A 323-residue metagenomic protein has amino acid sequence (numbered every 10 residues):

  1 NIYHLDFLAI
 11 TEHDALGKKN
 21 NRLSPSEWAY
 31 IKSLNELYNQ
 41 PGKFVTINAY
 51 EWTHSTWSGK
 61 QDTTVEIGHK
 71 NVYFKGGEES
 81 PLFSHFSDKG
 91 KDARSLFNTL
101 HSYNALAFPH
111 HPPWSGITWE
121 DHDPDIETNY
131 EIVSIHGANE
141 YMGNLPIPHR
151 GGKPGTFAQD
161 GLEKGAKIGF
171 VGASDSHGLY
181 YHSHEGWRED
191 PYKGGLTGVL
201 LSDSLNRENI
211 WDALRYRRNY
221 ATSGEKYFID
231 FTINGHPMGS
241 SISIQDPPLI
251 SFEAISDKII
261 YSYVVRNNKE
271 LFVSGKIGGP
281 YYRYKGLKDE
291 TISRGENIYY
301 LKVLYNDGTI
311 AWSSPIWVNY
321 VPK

Functional and structural regions predicted by a protein language model:
N1-K323: Extended, charged catalytic domains and RNA/DNA-binding interfaces, predominantly in divalent-metal-using enzymes
